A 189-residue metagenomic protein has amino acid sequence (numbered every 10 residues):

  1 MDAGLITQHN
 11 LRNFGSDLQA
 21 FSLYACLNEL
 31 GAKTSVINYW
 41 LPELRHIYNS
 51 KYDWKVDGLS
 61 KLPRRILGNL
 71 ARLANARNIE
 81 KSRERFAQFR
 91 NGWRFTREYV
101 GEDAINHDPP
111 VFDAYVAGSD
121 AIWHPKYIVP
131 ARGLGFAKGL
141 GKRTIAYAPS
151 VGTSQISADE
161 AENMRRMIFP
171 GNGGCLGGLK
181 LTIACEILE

Functional and structural regions predicted by a protein language model:
A3-F14, L18-M167: Aromatic- and Gly/Pro-rich donor/ligand-binding loops that form nucleotide- or phosphate-bearing donor binding pockets
F112, N172-G173: Local beta-strand N-terminus motif with an aromatic residue
C175-E189: A short, active-site helix/loop in glycosyltransferases that binds the activated sugar's phosphate group
